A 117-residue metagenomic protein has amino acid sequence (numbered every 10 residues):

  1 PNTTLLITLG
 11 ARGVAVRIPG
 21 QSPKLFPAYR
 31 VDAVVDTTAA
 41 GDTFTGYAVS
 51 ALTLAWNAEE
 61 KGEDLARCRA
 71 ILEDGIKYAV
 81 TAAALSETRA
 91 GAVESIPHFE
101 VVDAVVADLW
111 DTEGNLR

Functional and structural regions predicted by a protein language model:
P1-R117: Conserved phosphate-binding/catalytic region of the ribokinase-like
